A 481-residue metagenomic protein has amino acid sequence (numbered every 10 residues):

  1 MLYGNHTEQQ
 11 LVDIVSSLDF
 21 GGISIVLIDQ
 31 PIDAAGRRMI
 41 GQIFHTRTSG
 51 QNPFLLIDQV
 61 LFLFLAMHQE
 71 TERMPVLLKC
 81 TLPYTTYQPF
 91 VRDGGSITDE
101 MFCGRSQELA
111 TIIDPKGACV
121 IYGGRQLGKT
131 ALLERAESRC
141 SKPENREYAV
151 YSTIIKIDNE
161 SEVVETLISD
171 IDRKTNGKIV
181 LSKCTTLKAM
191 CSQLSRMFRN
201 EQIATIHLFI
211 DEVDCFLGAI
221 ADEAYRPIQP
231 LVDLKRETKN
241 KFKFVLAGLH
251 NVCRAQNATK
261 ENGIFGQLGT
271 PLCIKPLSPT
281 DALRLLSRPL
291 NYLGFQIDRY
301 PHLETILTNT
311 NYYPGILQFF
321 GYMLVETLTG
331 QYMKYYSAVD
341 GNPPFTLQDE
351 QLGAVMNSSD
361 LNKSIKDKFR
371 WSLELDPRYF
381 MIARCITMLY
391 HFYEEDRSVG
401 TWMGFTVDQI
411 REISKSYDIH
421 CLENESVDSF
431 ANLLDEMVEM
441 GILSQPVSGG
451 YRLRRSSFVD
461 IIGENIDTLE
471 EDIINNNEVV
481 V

Functional and structural regions predicted by a protein language model:
E8-L18, I40-R47, K188-N251, N257-F265 (+1 more regions): Conserved Walker B catalytic segment
P75-C103, F265: Conserved adenine-nucleotide phosphate-binding loops and their immediately adjacent elements
I97-S106, R299, Y312, I316-V427 (+2 more regions): Winged-helix-like regulatory helical subdomains adjacent to P-loop NTPase cores
I121-Y151: P-loop NTPase Walker A phosphate-binding motif
A149-L181, Q193: Conserved NTP-binding/hydrolysis module of P-loop NTPases
R226-N311, G315, F319, M323-D360 (+2 more regions): The catalytic "switch" region of P-loop NTPases
H420-M440: Short amphipathic alpha-helical interaction segments
S456-V481: Short, amphipathic alpha-helical interaction segments positioned at domain boundaries
